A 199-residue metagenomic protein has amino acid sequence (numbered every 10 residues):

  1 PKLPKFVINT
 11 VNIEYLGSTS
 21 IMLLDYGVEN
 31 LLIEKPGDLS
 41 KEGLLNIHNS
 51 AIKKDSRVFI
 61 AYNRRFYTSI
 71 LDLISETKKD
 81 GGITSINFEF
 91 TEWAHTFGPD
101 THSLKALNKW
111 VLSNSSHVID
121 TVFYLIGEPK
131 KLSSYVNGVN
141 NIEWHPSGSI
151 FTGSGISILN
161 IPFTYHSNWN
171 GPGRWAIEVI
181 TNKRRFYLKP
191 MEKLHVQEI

Functional and structural regions predicted by a protein language model:
P1, G37-P99: A contiguous active-site-proximal alpha/beta segment in oxidoreductase catalytic domains
P1-L32, P36-S50, I70: Beta-loop-alpha module in the N-terminal Rossmann-like domain of NAD(P)-dependent dehydrogenases, especially those
P4-Y15, T19, A94-L125, G153-G155 (+3 more regions): Structured catalytic cores of enzymes that bind and process phosphorylated ligands/cofactors
L32-E34, V58-I60, L188: Hydrophobic residues in well-ordered beta-strands that form the structural core
R65-F66, E89-H95, G138-N140, W169-G171 (+2 more regions): Glycine-rich beta-alpha junction loops
G98-R174: Rossmann-like dinucleotide-binding domain that binds NAD(P)(H)
I158-I199: NAD(P)-dinucleotide binding in Rossmann-like oxidoreductases
